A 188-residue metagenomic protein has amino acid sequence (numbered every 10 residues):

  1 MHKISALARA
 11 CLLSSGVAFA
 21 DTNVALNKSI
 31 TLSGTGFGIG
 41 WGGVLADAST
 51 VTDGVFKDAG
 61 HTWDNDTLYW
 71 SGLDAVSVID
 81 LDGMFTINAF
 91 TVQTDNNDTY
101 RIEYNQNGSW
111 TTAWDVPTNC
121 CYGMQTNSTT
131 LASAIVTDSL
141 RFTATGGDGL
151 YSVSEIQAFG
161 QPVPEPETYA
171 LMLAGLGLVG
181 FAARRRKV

Functional and structural regions predicted by a protein language model:
D21-D82, Q93, C121: Disordered, acidic Ser/Thr/Pro-rich linker "stalks" and the adjacent N-terminal cap of the next globular domain
F85-N96: A short beta-strand element within beta-rich, extracytoplasmic domains of secreted/secretory-pathway proteins
D98-W110: Short, surface-exposed beta-strand/strand-loop-strand elements in extracellular ectodomains
T112-L131: Extracellular carbohydrate recognition and processing domains and analogous Trp-centered ligand-binding platforms
F142-Y151: Short beta-strand-plus-loop segments that form exposed binding edges in beta-rich domains
L150-P162: Exposed low-complexity, polar/acidic, P/S/T/G-rich flexible segments that act as propeptides, protease-susceptible
E165-A183: A short, hydrophobic C-terminal helix/tail in secreted or cell-surface proteins
